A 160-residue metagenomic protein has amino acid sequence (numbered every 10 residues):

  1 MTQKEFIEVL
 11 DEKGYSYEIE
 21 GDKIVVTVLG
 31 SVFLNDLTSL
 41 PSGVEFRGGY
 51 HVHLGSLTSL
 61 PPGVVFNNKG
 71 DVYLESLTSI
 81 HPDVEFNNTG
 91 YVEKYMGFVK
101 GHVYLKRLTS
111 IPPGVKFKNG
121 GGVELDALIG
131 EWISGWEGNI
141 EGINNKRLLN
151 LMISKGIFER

Functional and structural regions predicted by a protein language model:
M1-D36, I129-R160: N-terminal capping/linker segments that flank leucine-rich repeat
E12, E18-L57, F66-G70, V99: LRR N-terminal entry segment and analogous cap-like coil->beta motifs
S16, Y91-V92: Cross-kingdom leucine-rich repeat
N35, R47, H53-G55, N67 (+6 more regions): Feature marks extracellular polysaccharide-active and adherence modules
L37-G43, L60-G63, H81-D83, V92-E93 (+1 more regions): The feature encodes a structural signal of leucine-rich repeats
V72, G101-V103, G121-L125: Extracellular beta-strand repeat scaffolds in secreted/surface proteins
N88-Y91, H102: Asp/Glu-rich intrinsically disordered low-complexity tracts
T109-G121: Intrinsically disordered, low-complexity repeat tracts
